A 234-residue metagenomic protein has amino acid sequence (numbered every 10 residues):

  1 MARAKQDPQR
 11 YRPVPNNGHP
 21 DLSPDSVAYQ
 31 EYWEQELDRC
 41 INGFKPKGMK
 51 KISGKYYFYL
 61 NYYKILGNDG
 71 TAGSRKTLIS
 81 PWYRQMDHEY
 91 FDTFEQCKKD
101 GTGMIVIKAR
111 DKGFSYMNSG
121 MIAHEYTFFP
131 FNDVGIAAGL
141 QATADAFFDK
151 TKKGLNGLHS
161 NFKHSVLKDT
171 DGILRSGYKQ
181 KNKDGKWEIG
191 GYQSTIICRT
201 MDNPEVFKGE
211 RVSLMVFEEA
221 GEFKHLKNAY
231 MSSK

Functional and structural regions predicted by a protein language model:
M1-K234: Phosphate/NTP-binding elements of NTP-utilizing enzymes
